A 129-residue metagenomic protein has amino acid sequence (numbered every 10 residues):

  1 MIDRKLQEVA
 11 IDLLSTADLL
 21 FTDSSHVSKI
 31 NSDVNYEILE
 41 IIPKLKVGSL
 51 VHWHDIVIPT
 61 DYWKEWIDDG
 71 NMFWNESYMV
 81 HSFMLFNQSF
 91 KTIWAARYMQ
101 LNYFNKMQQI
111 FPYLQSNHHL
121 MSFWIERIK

Functional and structural regions predicted by a protein language model:
M1-S24: S-adenosyl-L-methionine
D12-S15, I41-V47: Short, conserved loop/helix-junction motifs that constitute active-site signature segments in enzyme catalytic cores
F21, H52-H54, K91-A95: A structural signal for short, well-ordered beta-strand segments and their strand-loop junctions that often border
S25-V27, V57-P59, Y98-Q100, K129: Short, solvent-exposed loop/turn segments at secondary-structure junctions
S28-E40: A short, conserved alpha-helix within the catalytic core of class I
K29, K64-N71: Active-site rim elements
G48-T60: Conserved beta-strand signature within the Rossmann-like core of class I S-adenosyl-L-methionine
I67, F73-K129: Rossmann-like AdoMet/SAM-dependent catalytic core
